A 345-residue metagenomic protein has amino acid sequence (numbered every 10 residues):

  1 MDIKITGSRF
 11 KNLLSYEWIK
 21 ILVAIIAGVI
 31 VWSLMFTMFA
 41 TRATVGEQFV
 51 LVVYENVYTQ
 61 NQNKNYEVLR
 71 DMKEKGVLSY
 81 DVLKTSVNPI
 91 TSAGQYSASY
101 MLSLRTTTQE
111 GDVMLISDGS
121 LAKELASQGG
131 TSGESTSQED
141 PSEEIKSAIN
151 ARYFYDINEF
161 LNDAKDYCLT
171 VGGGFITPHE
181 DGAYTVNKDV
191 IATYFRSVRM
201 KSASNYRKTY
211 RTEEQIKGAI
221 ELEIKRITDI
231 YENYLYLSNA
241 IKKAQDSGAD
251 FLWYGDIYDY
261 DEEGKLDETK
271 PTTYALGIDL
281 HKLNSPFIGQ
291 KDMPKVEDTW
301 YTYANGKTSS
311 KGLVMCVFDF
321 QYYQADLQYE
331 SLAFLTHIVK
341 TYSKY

Functional and structural regions predicted by a protein language model:
M1-N12: N-terminal Lys/Arg-rich, disordered targeting/topogenic segments
L14-F39: Hydrophobic membrane-insertion alpha-helices, especially the h-region of bacterial N-terminal signal peptides
E17, T44-Y58, T91-A93, C316-D319 (+2 more regions): C-terminal or late-domain output modules
R42-A122: Early extracytoplasmic/lumenal segment of secretory-pathway proteins
G94-Y234, I241: Extracytoplasmic "Venus flytrap"/periplasmic binding protein-like
K242, S247-Y274: Composition-driven low-complexity repeats that form or flank extended alpha-helical/coiled-coil segments
L276-I288, E297-Y301: Flexible, polar/acidic helix-loop-strand segments at domain edges
T299-S331, H337-T341: A bilobed periplasmic-binding-protein/Venus flytrap-type ligand-binding module shared by bacterial periplasmic
